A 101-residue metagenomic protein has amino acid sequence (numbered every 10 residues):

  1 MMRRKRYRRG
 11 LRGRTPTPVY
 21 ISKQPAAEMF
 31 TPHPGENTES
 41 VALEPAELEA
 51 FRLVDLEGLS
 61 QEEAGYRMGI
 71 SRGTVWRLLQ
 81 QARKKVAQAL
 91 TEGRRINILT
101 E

Functional and structural regions predicted by a protein language model:
M1-V19: General nucleic-acid-binding
P25-S40: Short, Lys/Arg-enriched N-terminal segment that forms or immediately precedes the first helix of a structured domain
A50-F51: Short alpha-helical "packing" element that flanks the helix-turn-helix/winged-helix DNA-binding module
S60, G69-T74: Helix-turn-helix DNA-binding motif, specifically the short coil turn and the N-cap/start of the second
Y66: Alpha-helical residues within the helix-turn-helix
L78-Q81: Residues within the DNA-recognition helix of helix-turn-helix
R83-L90: C-terminal flanking helix
